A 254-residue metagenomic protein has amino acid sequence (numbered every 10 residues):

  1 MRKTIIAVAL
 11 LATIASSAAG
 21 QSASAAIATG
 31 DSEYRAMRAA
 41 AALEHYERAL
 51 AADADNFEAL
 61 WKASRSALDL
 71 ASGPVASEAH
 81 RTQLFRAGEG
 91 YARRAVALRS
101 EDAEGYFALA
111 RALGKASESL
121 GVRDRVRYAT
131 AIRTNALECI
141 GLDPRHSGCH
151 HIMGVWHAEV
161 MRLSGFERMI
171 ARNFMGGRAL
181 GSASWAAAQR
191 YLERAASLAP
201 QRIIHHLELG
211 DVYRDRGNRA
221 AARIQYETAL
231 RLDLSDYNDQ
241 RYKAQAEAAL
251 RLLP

Functional and structural regions predicted by a protein language model:
A7-A15: Bacterial N-terminal signal peptides
A19-Q21: Boundary of Sec targeting at the N-terminus
A23-Y34, W61, F107, H151 (+2 more regions): Alpha-helical tetratricopeptide repeat
E33-H45, R65-E101, A108-R145, V155-R194 (+1 more regions): Short coil/linker segments at helix-helix boundaries
R48-S66, E104: Short, charge-rich amphipathic alpha-helical segments embedded in non-transmembrane helical bundles/solenoids
I203-R241: C-terminal/domain-terminus segments
